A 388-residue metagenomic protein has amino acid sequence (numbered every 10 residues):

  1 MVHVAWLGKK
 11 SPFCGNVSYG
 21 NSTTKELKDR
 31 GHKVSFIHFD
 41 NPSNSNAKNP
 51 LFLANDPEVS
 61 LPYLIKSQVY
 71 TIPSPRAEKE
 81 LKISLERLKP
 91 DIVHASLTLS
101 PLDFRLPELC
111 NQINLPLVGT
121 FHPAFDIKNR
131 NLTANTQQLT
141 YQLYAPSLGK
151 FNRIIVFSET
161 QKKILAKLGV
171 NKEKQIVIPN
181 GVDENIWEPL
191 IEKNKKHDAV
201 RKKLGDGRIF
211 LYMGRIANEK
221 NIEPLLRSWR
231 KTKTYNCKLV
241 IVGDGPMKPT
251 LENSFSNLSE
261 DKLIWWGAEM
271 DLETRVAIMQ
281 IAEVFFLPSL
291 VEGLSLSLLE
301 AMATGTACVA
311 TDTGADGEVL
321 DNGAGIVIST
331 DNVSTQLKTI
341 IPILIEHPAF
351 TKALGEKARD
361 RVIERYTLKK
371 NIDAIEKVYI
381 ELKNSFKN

Functional and structural regions predicted by a protein language model:
A5, L204-W229: Conserved donor-binding/catalytic core segment of Leloir-type glycosyltransferases
D40, T160, G181: Carbohydrate-associated surface elements
P116, D126-K150, E192: Nucleotide-sugar donor phosphate/pyrophosphate-binding loop at the beta->alpha transition of glycosyltransferases
E252-M270: Nucleotide-activated donor-binding/catalytic signature segment of Leloir-type glycosyltransferases, i.e., the conserved
A268, A277-A282: Short alpha-helical donor nucleotide-sugar binding micro-motif in glycosyltransferases
L290: Aromatic "clamp/platform" in nucleotide-sugar-dependent glycosyltransferases that forms part of the donor/acceptor
A307-A310: Short hydrophobic beta-strand element within catalytic cores of glycosyltransferases and related nucleotide-activated
N322, I326-S334, I343-P348: Conserved acidic donor-binding segment of nucleotide-sugar-dependent glycosyltransferases
